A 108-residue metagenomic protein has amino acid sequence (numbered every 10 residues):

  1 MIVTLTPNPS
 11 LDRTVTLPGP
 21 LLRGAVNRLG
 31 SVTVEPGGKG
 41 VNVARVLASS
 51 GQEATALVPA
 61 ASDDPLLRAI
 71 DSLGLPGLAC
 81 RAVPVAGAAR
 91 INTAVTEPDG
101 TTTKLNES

Functional and structural regions predicted by a protein language model:
M1-T55: Glycine-rich phosphate/adenosyl-contacting loop at the front of the ribokinase-like
R23, S49-S108: Conserved N-terminal subdomain of the carbohydrate kinase-like
